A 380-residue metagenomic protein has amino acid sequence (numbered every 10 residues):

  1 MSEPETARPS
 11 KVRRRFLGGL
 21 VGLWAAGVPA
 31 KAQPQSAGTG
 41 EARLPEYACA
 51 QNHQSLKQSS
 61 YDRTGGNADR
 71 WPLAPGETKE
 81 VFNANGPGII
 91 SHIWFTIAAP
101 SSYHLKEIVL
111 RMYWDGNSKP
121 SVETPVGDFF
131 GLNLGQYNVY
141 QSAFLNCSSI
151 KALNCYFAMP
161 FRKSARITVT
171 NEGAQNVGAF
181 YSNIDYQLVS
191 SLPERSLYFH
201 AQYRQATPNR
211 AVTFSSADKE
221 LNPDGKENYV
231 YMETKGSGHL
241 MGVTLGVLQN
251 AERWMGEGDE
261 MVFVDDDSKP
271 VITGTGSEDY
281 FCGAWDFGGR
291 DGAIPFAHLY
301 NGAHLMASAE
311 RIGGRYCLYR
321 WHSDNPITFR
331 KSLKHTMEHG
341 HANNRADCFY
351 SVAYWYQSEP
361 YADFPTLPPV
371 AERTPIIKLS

Functional and structural regions predicted by a protein language model:
M1-K11, L20-A26: N-terminal secretory signal peptides
V12-R13, P125: Helix N-cap and loop-to-helix transition residues
F16-L17: Domain-scale selection of a single, long terminal region that carries the protein's primary operational module
A30-P34: Boundary at the C-terminal end of the N-terminal hydrophobic targeting segment
Q35-S380: Beta-strand-centric surfaces of beta-sandwich/beta-rich domains
